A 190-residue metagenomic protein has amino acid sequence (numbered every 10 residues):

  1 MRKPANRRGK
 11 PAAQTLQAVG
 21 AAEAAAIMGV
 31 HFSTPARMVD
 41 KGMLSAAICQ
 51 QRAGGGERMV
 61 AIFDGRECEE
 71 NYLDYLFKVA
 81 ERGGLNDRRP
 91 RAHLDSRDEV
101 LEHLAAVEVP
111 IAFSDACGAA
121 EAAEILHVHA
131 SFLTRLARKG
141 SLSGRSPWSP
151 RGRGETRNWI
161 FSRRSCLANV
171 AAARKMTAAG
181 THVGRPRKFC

Functional and structural regions predicted by a protein language model:
M1-G9, E81-S96, K175-C190: Arg/Lys-rich, glycine/proline-spaced intrinsically disordered segments in nuclear chromatin/transcription regulators
R2, T15, A22, L44 (+1 more regions): Short, intrinsically disordered, low-complexity terminal segments
P4, P11, T15-A18, R58 (+5 more regions): Intrinsic disorder/low-complexity segments enriched in polar/small residues
R7-K41, A106-L136: Polyanion-binding surface elements
S33, A46-A47, R88, S131 (+1 more regions): A local structural micro-motif
S45-V79, A92-V100, S143-M176: Short helix-start
F77-A120: Phosphate/pyrophosphate-recognition segments in soluble nucleotide-handling domains
